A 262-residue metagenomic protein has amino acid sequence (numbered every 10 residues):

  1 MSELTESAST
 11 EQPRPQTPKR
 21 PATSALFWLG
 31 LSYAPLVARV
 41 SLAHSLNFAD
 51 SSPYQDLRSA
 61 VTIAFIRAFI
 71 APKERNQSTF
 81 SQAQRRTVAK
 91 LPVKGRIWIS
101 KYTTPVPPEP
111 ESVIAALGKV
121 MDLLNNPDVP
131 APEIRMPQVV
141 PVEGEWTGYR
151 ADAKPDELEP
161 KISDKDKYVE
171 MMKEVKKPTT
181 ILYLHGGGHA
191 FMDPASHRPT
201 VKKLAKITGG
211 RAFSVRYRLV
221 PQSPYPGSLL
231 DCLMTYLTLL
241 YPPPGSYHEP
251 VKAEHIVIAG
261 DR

Functional and structural regions predicted by a protein language model:
S2-D261: Domain-scale detector for complete catalytic domains at protein termini or as standalone homologs
